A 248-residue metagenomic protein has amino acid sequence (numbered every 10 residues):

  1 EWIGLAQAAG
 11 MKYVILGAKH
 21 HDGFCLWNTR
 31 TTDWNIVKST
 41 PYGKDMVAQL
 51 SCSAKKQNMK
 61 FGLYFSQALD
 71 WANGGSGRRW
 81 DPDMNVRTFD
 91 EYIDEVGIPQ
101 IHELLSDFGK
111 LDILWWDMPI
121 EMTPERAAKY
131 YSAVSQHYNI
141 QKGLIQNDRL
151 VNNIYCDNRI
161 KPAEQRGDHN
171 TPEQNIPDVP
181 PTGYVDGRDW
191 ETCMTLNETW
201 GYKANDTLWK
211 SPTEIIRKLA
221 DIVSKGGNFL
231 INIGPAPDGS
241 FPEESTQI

Functional and structural regions predicted by a protein language model:
E1-I248: Mature catalytic domains of secreted/periplasmic carbohydrate-active enzymes
